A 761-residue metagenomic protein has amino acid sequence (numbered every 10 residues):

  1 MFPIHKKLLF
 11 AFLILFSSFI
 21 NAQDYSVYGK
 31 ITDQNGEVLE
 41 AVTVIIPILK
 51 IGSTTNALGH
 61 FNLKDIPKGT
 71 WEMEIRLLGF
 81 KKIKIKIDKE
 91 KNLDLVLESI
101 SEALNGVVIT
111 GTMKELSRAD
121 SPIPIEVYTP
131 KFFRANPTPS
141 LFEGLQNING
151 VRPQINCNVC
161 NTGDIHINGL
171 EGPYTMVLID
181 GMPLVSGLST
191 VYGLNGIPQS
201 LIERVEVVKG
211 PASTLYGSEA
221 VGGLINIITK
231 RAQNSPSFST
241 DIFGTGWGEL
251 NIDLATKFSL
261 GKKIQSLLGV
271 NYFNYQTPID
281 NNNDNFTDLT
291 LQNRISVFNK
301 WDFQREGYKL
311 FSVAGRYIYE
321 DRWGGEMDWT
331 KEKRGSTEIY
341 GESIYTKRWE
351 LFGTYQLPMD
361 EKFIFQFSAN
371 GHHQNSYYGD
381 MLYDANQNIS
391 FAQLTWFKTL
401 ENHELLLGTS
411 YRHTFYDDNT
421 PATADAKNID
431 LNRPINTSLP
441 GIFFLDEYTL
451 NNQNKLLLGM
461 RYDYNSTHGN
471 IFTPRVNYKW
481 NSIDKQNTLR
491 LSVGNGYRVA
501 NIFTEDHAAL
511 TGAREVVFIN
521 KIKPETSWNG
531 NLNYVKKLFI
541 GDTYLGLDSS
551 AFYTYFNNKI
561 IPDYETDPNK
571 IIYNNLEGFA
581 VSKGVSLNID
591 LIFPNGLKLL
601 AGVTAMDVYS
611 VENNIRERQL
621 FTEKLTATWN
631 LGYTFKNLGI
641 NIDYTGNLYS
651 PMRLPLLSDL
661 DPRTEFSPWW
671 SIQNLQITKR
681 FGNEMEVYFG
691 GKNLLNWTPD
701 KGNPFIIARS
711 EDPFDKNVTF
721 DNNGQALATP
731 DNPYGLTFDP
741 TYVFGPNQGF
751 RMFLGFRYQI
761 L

Functional and structural regions predicted by a protein language model:
T32-Q34, V42-P47, E74-F80, E90-R134 (+1 more regions): Short, acidic, small-residue-rich periplasmic hinge/interaction motif at the N-terminus of Gram-negative outer-membrane
N62-D65, H166, M182-K209, V297 (+1 more regions): Short acidic/polar hinge/loop motifs at secondary-structure boundaries that mediate gating or recognition
N92-V96, L141-G144, N161-H166, L178 (+4 more regions): N-terminal periplasmic accessory domains that precede and gate Gram-negative outer-membrane beta-barrel machines
F142-P183, E203: Extracytoplasmic beta-strand/coil segments of soluble accessory domains associated with Gram-negative outer-membrane
Y275-S296, D302-F363, A369-I389: Flexible loop and strand-edge segments within Gram-negative outer membrane beta-barrel domains
I364-S376, N481-I483, R490, K523-L576 (+1 more regions): Membrane-embedded beta-barrel scaffold of Gram-negative outer-membrane proteins
T449-Q453, L547, A551-Y555, N575-L656: Gram-negative outer-membrane beta-barrel transporters
L599, L648-L656, K679-L761: C-terminal beta-signal and adjacent terminal beta-strands/loops of Gram-negative outer-membrane beta-barrel proteins
